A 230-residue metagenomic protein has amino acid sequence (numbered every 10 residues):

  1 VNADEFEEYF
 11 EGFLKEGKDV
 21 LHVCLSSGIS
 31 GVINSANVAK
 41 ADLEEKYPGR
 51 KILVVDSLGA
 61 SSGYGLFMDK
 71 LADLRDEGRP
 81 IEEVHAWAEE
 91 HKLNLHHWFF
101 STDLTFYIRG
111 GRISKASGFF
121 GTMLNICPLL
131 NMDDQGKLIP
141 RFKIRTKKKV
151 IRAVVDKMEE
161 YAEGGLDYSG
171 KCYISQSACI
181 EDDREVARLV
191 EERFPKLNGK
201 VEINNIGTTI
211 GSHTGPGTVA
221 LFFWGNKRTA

Functional and structural regions predicted by a protein language model:
V1-S35, A41-E45: Class I S-adenosyl-L-methionine
K18-V20, R50-V55: Short, flexible active-site-proximal loops enriched in glycine and acidic residues
G28-V32, A36-A41, Y47, L53 (+2 more regions): Mixed-charge interfacial surface used for oligomerization/domain docking and macromolecular partner engagement
